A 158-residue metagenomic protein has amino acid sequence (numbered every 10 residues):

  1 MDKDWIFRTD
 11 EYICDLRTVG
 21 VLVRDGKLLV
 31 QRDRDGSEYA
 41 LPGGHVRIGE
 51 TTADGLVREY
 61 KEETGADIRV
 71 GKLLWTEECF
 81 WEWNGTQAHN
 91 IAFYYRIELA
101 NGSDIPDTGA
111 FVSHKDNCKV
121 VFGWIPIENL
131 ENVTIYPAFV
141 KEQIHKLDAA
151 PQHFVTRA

Functional and structural regions predicted by a protein language model:
M1-V19: Acidic, metal-coordinating catalytic segment for phosphate/diphosphate chemistry, firing primarily on the Nudix
Y12-C14, G85-I91, H114-K119: A generic structural micro-feature
L22, Y94-E98, G123-P126: Short, well-ordered beta-strand micro-motif
R24-E62, A66: Conserved Nudix-box catalytic region and its N-terminal flanking loop in Nudix hydrolases and closely related
G26-L28, G36, R47, T76-F80 (+1 more regions): Short, charged/polar surface micro-motifs in flexible loops or helix N-caps
R34-Y39, D104, A110-A158: Nudix hydrolase/Nudix homology domain
D67-T76: A short coil-to-beta-strand element that immediately follows conserved catalytic motifs
W81-T108, Q143: Active-site-adjacent beta-strand/loop module that shapes the phosphate/pyrophosphate-binding cleft
